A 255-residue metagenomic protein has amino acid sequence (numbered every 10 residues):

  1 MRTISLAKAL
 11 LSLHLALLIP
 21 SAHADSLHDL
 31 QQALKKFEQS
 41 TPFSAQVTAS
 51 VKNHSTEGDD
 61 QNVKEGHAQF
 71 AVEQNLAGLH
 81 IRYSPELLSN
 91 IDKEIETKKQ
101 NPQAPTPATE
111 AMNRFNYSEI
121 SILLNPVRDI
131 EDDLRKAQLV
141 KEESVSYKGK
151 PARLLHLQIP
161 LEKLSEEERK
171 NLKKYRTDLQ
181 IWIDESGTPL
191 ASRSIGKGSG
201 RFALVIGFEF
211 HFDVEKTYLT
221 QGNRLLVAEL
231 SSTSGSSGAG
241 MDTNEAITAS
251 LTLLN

Functional and structural regions predicted by a protein language model:
M1-K8: Positively charged n-region of N-terminal signal peptides that target proteins for export
A9-L18: Bacterial N-terminal signal peptides
I19-A24: Sec/Tat signal peptide C-region and signal peptidase I cleavage site
D25-R176, K197-F208, G238, I247-N255: Structured extracytoplasmic
P42, K150-A152, K174-R176, E185-A191 (+3 more regions): Coil-to-beta-strand transition motifs
R193-T248: Short aromatic loop motif centered on NTY/YTY
